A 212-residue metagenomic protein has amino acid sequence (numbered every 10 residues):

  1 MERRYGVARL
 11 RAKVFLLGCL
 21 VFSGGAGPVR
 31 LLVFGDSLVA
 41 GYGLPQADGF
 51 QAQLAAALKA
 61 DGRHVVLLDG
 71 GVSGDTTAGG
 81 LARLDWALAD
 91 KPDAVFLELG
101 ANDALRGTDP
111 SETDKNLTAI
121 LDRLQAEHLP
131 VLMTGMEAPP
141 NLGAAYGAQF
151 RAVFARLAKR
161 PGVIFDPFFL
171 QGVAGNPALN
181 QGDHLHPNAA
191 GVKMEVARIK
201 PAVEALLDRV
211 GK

Functional and structural regions predicted by a protein language model:
M1-R9: N-terminal secretory signal peptides that target proteins for export/translocation
R9, Y42, H184: Catalytic tyrosine of NAD(P)H-dependent dehydrogenase/reductases that use a Tyr as the general acid/base
R11-S23: Bacterial N-terminal signal peptides
G25-S73, R83-K91: Serine-esterase "nucleophile elbow" of acetyl-processing enzymes
Q53, A60-R63, G79-K212: Alpha-helical cap/lid subdomain in secreted, periplasmic, or secretory-pathway luminal O-acyl-processing enzymes
G74-A78: Acidic-and-aromatic substrate-binding clefts and catalytic sites of carbohydrate-active enzymes
